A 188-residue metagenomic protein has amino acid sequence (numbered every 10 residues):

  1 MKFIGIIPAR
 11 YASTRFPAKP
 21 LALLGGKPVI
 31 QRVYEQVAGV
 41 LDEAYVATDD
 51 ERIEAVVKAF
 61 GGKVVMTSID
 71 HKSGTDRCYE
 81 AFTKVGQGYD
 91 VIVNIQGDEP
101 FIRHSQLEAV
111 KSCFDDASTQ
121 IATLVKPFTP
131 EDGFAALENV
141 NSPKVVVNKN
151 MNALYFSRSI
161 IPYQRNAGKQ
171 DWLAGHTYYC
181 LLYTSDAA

Functional and structural regions predicted by a protein language model:
K2-T48: N-terminal glycine-rich phosphate-binding loop and ensuing alpha1 helix
P8, A122-L124, F156: Short glycine/serine/threonine-enriched helix-capping/active-site loop that flanks the nucleotide-sugar donor pocket
A38, T83-G86, D115: Residue-level signal for alpha-helix termini/capping positions
L41, Q87-Y89, S118-T119: Short, high-confidence coil segments that cap the C-terminus of an alpha-helix and link into the following beta-strand
Y45, E51-A109: Short phosphate-binding loop-to-helix
S105-E131: Conserved donor-nucleotide/metal-binding helix-loop-beta segment in metal-dependent transferases, i.e., the alpha-helix
E131-Y179: Anionic-ligand binding region
Y183-A188: Conserved small/polar residues in nucleotide/adenosyl-binding loops
